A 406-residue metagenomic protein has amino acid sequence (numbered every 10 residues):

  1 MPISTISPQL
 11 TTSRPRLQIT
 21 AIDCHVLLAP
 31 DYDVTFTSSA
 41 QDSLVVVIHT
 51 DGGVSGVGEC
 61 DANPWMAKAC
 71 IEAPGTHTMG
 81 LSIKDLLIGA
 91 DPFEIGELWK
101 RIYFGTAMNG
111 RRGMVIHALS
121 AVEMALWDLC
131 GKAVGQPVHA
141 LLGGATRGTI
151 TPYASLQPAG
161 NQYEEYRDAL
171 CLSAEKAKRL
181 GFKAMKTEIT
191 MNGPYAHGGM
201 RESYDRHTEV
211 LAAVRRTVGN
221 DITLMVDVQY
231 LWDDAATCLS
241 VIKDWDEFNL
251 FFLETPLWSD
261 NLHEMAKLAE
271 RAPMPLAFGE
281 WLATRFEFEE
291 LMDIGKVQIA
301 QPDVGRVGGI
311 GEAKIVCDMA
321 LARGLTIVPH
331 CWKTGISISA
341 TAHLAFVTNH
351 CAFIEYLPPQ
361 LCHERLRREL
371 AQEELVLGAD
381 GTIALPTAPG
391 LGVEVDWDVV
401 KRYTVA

Functional and structural regions predicted by a protein language model:
I3-V57, D61-K68, L361-R368: Structured beta-strand/loop patches that form or line metal/cofactor-binding pockets in enzymes
I19, G53, I83, V122 (+8 more regions): Conserved, mostly hydrophobic/aromatic
H49-A133: Metal- or metallocofactor-binding catalytic centers and their adjacent structured scaffolds across diverse enzyme
C60, A154-L156, T187-I189, V226-Y230 (+6 more regions): A cross-domain feature marking catalytic cores of carbohydrate-active enzymes and several ubiquitous metabolic/repair
M114-H117, E123-Y163: Glycine-rich, aromatic-flanked loop segments that form ligand/cofactor-binding clefts across common enzyme folds
T149-K267, R271: Metal-dependent enolase-superfamily TIM-barrel catalytic cores that perform enediolate-based chemistry
K243, N249, D260-T382: Shared catalytic-loop signature of beta/alpha-barrel
A388-A406: Extended hydrophobic packing segments that form well-structured cores
